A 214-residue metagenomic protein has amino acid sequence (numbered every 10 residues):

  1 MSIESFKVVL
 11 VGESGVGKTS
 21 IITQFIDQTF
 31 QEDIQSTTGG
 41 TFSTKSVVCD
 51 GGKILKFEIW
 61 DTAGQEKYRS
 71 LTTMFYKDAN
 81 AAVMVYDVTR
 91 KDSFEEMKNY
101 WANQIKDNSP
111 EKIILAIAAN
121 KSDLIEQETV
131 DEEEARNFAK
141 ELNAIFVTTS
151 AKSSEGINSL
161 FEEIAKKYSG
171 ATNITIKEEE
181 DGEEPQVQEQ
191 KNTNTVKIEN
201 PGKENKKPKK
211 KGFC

Functional and structural regions predicted by a protein language model:
M1-G15, T19, C49-I54, E111-C214: Conserved P-loop small GTPase signature centered on TRAFAC-class small GTPases
I22-T23: Post-Walker A alpha-helix
D27-I54: Switch I (effector-binding) loop of TRAFAC-class P-loop GTPase G-domains
S43, R69-M74, I105: Conserved alpha-helical scaffold flanking the Walker A/P-loop in AAA+ ATPase domains
I54-Y68: Switch II (G3) loop of P-loop NTPases
E58-W60, S93, Y100: WD40-repeat beta-propellers
I59-W60, V83-D87, I117-N120, T149: Conserved beta-strand segments of the P-loop GTPase G domain that flank and frequently precede/overlap
A79-K98, S109-K112, S122-T129: Conserved Switch II/interswitch segment of TRAFAC-class P-loop GTPases
